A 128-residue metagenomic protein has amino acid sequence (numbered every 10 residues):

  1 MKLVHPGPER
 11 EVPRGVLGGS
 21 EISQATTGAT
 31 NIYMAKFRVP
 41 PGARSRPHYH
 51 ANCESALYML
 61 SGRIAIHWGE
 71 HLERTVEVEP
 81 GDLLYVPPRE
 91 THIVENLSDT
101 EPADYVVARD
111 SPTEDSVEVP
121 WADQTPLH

Functional and structural regions predicted by a protein language model:
M1-I32, R46, E118-H128: A short, N-terminal "cap"/entry segment at the start of jelly-roll beta-barrel domains of the cupin/DSBH fold
S20, A35-A51: Conserved short histidine dyad/triad with adjacent acidic residue
T30, A43-H50, Y58, G69: Catalytic core of non-heme Fe(II) oxygenases with the double-stranded beta-helix
M34-R38, A56, T75, L83-Y85 (+1 more regions): Conserved hydrophobic/aromatic beta-strand scaffold that supports enzyme active sites
K36, Y49, W68-E70, N96 (+1 more regions): Residue-level recognition of conserved beta-strand positions in structured domain cores
R44-R46, A65, R74, L84 (+1 more regions): Histidine-centered metal-chelating micro-motifs
C53-P80: A short beta-strand-loop-beta hairpin characteristic of the jelly-roll/cupin
E79-P80, P88-D115: Ligand-binding loop in jelly-roll beta-barrel domains
